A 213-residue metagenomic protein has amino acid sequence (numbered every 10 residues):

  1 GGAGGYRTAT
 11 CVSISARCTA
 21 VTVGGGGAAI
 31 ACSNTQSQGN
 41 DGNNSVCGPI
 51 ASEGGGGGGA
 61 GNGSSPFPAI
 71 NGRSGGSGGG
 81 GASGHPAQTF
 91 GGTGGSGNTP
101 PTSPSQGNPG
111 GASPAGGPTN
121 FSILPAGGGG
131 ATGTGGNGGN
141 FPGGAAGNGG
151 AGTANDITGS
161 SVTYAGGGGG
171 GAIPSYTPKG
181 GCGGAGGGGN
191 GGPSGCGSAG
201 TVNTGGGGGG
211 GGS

Functional and structural regions predicted by a protein language model:
G1-S213: Low-complexity, glycine/proline-biased repetitive segments and flexible coils/loops
